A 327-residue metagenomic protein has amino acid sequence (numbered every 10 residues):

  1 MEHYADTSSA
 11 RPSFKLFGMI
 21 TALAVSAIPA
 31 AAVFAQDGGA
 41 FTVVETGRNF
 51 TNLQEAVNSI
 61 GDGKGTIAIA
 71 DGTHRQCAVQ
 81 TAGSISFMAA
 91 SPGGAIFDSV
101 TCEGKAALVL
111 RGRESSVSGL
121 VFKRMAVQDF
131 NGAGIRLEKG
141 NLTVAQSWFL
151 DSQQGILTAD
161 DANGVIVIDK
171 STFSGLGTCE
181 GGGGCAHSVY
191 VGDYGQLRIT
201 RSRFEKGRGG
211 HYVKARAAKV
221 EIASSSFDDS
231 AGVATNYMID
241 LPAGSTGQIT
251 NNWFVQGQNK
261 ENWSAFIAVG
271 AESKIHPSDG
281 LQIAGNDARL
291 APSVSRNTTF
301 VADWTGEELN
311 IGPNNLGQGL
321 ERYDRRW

Functional and structural regions predicted by a protein language model:
M1-S13: N-terminal secretory signal peptides that target proteins for export/translocation
G18-P29: Bacterial N-terminal signal peptides
A32-A35: Boundary at the C-terminal end of the N-terminal hydrophobic targeting segment
G38-A70, H74-Q76: Acidic Gly/Asp/Thr-rich repetitive segments characteristic of extracellular carbohydrate-active and adhesion proteins
N58, D62, H74-M88, I96-S118 (+3 more regions): Extracellular beta-strand-rich solenoid/capping regions of secreted or surface-exposed proteins that bind or remodel
A70-D71, S84, M88-I96, E114-R124 (+8 more regions): Right-handed parallel beta-helix
S99-L108, Q128-R136, D151-D160, E180-G192 (+4 more regions): Extracellular beta-strand/beta-solenoid scaffold signature
S295-W327: Leucine-rich solenoid repeat scaffolds
